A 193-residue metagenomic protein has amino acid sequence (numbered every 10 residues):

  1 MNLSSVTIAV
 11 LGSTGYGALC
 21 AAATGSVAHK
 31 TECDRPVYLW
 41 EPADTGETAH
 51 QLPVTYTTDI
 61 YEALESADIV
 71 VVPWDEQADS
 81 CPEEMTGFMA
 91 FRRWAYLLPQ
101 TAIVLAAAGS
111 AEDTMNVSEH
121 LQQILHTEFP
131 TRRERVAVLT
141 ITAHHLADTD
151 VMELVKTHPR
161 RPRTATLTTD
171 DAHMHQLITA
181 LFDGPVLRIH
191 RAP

Functional and structural regions predicted by a protein language model:
M1-E65, I69, R93-L98, E112 (+1 more regions): NAD(P)+-binding Rossmann beta1-loop-alpha1 motif at the extreme N-terminus of oxidoreductases
G12, W40, M85-W94, R135 (+1 more regions): N-terminal functional module detector in eukaryotic proteins
G12, W40-E41, L105-A107, T169: Short beta-strand/turn micro-motifs composed of small residues that flank or help shape donor/cofactor-binding pockets
A43, Q77, A192: Residue-level "edge-of-site" marker
T55, A102, R135-A137: Proline-centered loop/turn at the N-terminus of a beta-strand
Y61-H120, I124-F129: Rossmann-fold NAD(P) dinucleotide-binding segment
A106-P193: Rossmann-fold dinucleotide-binding core
